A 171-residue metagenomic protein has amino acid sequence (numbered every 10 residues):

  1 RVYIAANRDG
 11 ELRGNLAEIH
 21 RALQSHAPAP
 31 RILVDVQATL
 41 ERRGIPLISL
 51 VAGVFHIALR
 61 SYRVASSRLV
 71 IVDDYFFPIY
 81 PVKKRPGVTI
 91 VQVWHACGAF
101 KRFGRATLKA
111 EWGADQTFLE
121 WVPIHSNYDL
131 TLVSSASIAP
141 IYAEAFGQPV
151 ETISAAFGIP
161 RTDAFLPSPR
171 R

Functional and structural regions predicted by a protein language model:
R1, A27, Y62-S66, R85 (+1 more regions): Flexible, charged surface loops at secondary-structure boundaries
R1-A58, L69: N-terminal pre-catalytic "stem/leader" segment of glycosyltransferase-like enzymes
E11-L12, L40-G44, I79-P81, A99-R102 (+2 more regions): Short catalytic/ligand-binding loop motif for oxyanion handling, primarily in non-cytosolic enzymes, centered on
L12, I32-V34, I90-W94, F146: Tryptophan-centric aromatic hotspots in well-structured domains and transmembrane helices
A17-R21, P46-L119: Extended catalytic core of nucleotide-activated donor transferases of GT-like folds
R31-I32, I90, T131, S154: Hydrophobic/aromatic residues located in beta-strands of well-ordered beta-sheets within soluble catalytic
V36, D74, S134-S137: Helix N-cap/beta->alpha junction signal
K101, A106-R171: A nucleotide-sugar donor-handling region in carbohydrate enzymes
